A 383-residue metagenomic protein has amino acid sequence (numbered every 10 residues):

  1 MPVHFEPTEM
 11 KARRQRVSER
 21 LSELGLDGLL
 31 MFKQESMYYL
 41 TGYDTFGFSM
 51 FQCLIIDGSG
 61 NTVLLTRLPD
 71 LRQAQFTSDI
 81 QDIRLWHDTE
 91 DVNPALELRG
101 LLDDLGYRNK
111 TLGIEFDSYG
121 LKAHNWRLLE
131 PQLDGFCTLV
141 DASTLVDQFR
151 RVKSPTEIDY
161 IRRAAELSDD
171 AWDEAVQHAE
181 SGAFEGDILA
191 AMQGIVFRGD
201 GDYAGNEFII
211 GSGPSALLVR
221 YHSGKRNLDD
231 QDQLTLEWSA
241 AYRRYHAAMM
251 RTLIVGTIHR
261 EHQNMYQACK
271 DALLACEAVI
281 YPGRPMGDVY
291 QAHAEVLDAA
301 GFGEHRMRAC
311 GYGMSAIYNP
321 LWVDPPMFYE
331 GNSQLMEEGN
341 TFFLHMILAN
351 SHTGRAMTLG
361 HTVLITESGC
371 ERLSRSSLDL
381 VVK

Functional and structural regions predicted by a protein language model:
M1-K383: Active-site neighborhoods and metal-handling regions in enzymes and metal-associated proteins
